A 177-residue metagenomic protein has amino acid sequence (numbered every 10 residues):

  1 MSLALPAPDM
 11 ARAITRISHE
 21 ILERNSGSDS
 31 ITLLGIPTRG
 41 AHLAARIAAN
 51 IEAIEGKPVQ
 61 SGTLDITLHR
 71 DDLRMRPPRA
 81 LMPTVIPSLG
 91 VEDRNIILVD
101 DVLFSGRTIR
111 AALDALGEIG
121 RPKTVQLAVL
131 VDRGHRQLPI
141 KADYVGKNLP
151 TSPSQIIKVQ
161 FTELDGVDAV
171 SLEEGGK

Functional and structural regions predicted by a protein language model:
M1-K177: PRPP-associated nucleotide enzymes
